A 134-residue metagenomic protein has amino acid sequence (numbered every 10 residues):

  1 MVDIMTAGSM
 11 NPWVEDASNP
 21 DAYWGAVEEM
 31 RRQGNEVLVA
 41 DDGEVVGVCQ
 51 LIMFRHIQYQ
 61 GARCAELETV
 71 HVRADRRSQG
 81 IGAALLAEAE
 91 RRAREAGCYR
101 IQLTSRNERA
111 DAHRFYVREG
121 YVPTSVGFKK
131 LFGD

Functional and structural regions predicted by a protein language model:
D3-E28: Conserved GNAT-fold acetyl-CoA-binding loop/helix
E28-V39, E66: A short helix-loop-beta-strand connector motif used in the catalytic cores of GNAT acetyltransferases and, in some
V39, E44-M53, H71: Conserved beta-strand in the GNAT
H56-L67, R77, T124: A conserved beta-turn-beta hairpin within the catalytic core of GNAT-like acetyltransferases that forms part
T69-V72, S78-R91, R114, R118-E119: Conserved acetyl-CoA-binding loop-helix of GNAT-fold acetyltransferases
A74, Q102-A112, K129-G133: Conserved beta-strand-loop-alpha-helix junction that forms the acyl-donor binding cleft
L86, A93-S105: Conserved GNAT acetyl-CoA-binding A-motif
C98, V117-V126: Conserved acetyl-CoA-binding loop of GNAT-fold acetyltransferases
